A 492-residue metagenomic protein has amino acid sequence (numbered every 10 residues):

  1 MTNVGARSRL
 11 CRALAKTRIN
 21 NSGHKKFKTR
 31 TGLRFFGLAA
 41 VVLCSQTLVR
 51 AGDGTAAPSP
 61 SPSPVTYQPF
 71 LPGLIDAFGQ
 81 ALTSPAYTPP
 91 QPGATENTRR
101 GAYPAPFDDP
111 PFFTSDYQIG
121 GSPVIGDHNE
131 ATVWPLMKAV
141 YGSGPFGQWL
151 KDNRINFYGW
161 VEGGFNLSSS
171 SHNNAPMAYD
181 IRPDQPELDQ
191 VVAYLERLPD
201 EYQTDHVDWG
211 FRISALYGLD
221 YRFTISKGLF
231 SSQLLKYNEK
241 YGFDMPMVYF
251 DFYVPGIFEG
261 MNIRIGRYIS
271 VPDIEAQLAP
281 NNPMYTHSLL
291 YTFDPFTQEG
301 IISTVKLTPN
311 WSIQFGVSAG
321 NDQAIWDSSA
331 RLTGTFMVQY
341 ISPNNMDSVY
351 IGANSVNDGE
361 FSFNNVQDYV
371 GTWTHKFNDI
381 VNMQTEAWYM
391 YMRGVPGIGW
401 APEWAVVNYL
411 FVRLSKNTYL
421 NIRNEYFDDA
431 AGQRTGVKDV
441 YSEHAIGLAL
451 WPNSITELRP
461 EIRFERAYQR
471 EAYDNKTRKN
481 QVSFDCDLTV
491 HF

Functional and structural regions predicted by a protein language model:
M1-G32: N-terminal secretory signal peptides that target proteins for export/translocation
L10-L14, L38, C44-S171: N-terminal periplasmic/intermembrane-space "pro-region" immediately following the signal or transit peptide
R30-A40: Sec-dependent N-terminal signal peptides
P62-G79, T88-D108, F112-T114, D180 (+4 more regions): Outer-membrane beta-barrel pore domains
Q148-S169, N173, A178-G320, S328-R331 (+4 more regions): Outer membrane beta-barrel
H206-V207, D327-A330, F363-N365, G399-W400: Short glycine/proline-enriched turns and hinge-like loops at secondary-structure junctions
L290-Y291, I325-W326, F361, K476: Alpha-helix capping and helix-loop boundary segments enriched in small/acidic/polar residues
